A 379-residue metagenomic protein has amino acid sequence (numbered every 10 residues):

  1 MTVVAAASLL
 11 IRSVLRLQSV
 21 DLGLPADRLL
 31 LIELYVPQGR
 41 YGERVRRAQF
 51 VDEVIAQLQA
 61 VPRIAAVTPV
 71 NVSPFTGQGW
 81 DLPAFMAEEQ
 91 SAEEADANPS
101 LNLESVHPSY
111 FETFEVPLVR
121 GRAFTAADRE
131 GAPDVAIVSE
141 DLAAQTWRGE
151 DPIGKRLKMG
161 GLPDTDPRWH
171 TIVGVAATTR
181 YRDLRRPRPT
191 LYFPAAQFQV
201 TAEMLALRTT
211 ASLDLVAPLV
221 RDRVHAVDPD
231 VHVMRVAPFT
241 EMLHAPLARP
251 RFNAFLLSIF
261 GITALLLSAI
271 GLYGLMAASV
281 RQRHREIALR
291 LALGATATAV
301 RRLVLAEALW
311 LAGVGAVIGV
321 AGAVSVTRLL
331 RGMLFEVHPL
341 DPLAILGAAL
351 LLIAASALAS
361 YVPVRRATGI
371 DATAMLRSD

Functional and structural regions predicted by a protein language model:
M1-I11, P250-R285, G313-V314, A355-L358: Hydrophobic alpha-helical transmembrane segments of multi-pass inner-membrane transport and secretion
V3-L10, Y35, Q49-R249, F255-S258: Mid-to-C-terminal secondary-structure elements that act as membrane-proximal/extracytoplasmic interface segments
L9-S13, A306-T368: Small-residue-rich transmembrane alpha-helices
R16-P25, L30, F85, R188-T190 (+3 more regions): Short juxtamembrane loops and helix-capping segments at transmembrane helix boundaries of multi-pass membrane proteins
V20-A48: Membrane-interface junction motifs in transport/secretion proteins
V51, V236-T240, R249, I259 (+4 more regions): Alpha-helical membrane-protein architecture signal
G121, S139, G294, G319 (+1 more regions): Conserved G/P- and acidic residue-centered "switch" motifs that form tight phosphate/ATP-binding loops in soluble
I270-L311, P363-V364, G369-R377: Intracellular coupling helices
